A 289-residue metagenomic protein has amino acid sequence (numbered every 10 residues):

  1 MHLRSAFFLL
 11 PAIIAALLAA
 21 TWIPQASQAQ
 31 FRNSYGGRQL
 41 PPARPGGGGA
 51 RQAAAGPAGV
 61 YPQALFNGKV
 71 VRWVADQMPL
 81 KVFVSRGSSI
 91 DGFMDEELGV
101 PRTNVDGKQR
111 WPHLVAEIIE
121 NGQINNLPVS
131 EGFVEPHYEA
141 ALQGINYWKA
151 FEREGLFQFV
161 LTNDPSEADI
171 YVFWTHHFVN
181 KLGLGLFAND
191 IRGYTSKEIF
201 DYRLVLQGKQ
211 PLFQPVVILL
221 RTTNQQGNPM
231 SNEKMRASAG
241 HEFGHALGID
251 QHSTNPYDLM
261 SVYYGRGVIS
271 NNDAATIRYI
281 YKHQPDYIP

Functional and structural regions predicted by a protein language model:
M1-A12: Bacterial N-terminal signal peptides that target proteins for export
L10-T21: Bacterial N-terminal signal peptides
P24-V134, Y194-L212, Y287-I288: Disordered inhibitory propeptide/activation segment of secreted metzincin zinc metalloprotease zymogens, centered on
Q30-S34, V205-K234, I249-P289: Metalloprotease/metallohydrolase-associated module, dominated by Zn2+-dependent proteases
N67, Y138-I145, S270-A274: A structural signal for well-ordered alpha-helical scaffolds and beta->alpha junctions
V82, W148, H241-G244, M260 (+1 more regions): Divalent metal-coordination and catalytic microenvironments
G132-A246, S253: Metzincin-family zinc-dependent endopeptidase catalytic domain
